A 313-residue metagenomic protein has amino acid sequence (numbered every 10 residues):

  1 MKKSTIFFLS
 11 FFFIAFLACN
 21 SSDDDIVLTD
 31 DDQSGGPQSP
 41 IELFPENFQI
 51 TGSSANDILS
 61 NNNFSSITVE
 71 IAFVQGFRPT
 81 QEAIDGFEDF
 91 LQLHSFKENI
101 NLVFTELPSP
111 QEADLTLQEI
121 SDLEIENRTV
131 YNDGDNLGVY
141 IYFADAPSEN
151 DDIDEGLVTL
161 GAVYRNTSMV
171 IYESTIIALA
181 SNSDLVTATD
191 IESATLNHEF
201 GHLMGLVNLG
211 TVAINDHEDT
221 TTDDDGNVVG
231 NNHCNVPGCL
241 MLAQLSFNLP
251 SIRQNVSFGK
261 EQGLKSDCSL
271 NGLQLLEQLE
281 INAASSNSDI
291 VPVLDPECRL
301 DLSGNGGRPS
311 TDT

Functional and structural regions predicted by a protein language model:
M1-I6: Positively charged n-region of N-terminal signal peptides that target proteins for export
A15-A18: C-terminal motif of bacterial Sec signal peptides marking the signal peptidase cleavage site
N20-V139, F143-E149, P296-D312: Propeptide-to-catalytic entry region of secreted or membrane-anchored zinc metalloproteases
I58-N63, G161-Y164, N232: Short glycine/proline-enriched loop/turn "hinge" motifs that connect secondary-structure elements and lie
G76-E82, E149-I153, L179, L249-Q254: Short, solvent-exposed loop/turn elements at domain surfaces
E88-N197, L203, V207-G226: Metzincin-family zinc-dependent endopeptidase catalytic domain
S183-S285: The catalytic-center signature of Zn2+-dependent metalloproteases
G272-T313: Pan-zinc metallopeptidase signature
